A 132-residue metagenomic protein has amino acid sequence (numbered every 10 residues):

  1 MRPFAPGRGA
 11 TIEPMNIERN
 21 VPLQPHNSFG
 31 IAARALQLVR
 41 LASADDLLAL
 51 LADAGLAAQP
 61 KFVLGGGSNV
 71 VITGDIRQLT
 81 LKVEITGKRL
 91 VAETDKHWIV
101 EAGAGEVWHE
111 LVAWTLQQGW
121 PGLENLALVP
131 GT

Functional and structural regions predicted by a protein language model:
R2-P3, G55: Acidic/proline-rich low-complexity IDRs
P3-A10: N-terminal polybasic/positive-inside topogenic patches
M15-T132: Anion-binding (especially nucleotide phosphate/pyrophosphate-binding) glycine-rich loop and adjoining beta-alpha core
